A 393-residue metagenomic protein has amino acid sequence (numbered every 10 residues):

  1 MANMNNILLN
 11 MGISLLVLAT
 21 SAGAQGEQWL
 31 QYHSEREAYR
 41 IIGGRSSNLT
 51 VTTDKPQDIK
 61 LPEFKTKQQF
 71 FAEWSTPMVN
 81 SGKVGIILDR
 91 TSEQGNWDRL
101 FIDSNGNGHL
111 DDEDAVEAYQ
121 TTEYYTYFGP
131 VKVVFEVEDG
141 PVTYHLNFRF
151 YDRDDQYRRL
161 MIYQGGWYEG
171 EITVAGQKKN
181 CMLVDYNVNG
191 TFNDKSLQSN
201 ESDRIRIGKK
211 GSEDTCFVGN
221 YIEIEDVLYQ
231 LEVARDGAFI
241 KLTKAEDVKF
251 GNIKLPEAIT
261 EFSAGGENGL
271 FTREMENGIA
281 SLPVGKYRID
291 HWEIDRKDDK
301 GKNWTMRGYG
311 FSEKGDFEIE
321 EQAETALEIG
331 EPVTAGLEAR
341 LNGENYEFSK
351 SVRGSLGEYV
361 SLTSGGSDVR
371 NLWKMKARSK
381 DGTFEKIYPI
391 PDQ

Functional and structural regions predicted by a protein language model:
M1-I7: N-terminal secretory signal peptides that target proteins for export/translocation
N5, L16-V17, F101, E169: Exposed boundary/loop context
N10-A19: Bacterial N-terminal signal peptides
T20-A24: Sec/Tat signal peptide C-region and signal peptidase I cleavage site
Q25-N268, E274-D381, K386-Q393: Calcium-binding acidic motifs and repeat modules
